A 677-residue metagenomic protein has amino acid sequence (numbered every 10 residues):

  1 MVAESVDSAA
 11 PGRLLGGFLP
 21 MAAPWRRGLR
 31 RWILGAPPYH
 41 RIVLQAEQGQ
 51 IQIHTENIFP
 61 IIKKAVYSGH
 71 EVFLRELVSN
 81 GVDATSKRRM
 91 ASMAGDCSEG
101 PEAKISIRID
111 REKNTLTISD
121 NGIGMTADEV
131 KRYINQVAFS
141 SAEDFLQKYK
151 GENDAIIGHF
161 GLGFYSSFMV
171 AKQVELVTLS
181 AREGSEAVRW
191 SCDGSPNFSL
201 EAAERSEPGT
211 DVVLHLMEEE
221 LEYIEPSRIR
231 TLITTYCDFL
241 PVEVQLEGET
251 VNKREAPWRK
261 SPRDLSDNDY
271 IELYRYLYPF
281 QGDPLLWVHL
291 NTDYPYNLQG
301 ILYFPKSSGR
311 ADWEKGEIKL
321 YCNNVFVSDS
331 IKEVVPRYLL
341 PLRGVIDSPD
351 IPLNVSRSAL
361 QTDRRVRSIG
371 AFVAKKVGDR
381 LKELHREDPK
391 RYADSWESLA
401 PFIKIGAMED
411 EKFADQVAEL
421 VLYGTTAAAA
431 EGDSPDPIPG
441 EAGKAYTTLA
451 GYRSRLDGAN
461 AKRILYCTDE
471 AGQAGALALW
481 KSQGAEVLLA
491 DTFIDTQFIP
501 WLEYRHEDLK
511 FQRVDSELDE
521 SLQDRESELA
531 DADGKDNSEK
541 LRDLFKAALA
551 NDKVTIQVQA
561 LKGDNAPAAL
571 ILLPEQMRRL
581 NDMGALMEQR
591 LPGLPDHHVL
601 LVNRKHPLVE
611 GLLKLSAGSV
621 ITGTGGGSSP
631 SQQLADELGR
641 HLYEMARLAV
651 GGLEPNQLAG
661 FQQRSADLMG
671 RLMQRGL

Functional and structural regions predicted by a protein language model:
M1-A3, D7-A46: N-terminal mitochondrial targeting presequence
V6, G16, H40, G158 (+3 more regions): Short non-domain terminal segments
D7, E152-D154, G163, K315 (+1 more regions): Hydrophobic alpha-helical context, especially transmembrane and signal-peptide helices
D7, R13-G17, G28, V66 (+3 more regions): Intrinsic disorder/low-structure terminal segments
L14, M90-M93, V130, G282 (+1 more regions): Alpha-helical transmembrane segments and their juxtamembrane interfaces
L29-L34, P38-I224, T231: GHKL (Bergerat-fold) ATPase N-terminal catalytic module, capturing the glycine-rich phosphate-binding loop and acidic
I156, V174-N197, M217-L221, S227-L677: GHKL/Bergerat-fold ATPase module in large chromosome/replication-associated machines
